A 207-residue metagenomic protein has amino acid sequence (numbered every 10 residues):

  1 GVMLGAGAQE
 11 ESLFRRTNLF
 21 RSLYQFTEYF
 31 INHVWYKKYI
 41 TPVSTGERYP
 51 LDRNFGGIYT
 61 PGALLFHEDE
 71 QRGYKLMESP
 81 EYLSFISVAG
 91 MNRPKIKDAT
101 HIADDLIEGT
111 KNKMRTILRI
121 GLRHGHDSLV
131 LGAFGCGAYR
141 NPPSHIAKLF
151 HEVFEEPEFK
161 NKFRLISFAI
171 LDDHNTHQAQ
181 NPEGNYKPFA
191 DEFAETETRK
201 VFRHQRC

Functional and structural regions predicted by a protein language model:
G1-L129, A133-C207: Macrodomain-like recognition of ADP-ribose-binding/processing modules
